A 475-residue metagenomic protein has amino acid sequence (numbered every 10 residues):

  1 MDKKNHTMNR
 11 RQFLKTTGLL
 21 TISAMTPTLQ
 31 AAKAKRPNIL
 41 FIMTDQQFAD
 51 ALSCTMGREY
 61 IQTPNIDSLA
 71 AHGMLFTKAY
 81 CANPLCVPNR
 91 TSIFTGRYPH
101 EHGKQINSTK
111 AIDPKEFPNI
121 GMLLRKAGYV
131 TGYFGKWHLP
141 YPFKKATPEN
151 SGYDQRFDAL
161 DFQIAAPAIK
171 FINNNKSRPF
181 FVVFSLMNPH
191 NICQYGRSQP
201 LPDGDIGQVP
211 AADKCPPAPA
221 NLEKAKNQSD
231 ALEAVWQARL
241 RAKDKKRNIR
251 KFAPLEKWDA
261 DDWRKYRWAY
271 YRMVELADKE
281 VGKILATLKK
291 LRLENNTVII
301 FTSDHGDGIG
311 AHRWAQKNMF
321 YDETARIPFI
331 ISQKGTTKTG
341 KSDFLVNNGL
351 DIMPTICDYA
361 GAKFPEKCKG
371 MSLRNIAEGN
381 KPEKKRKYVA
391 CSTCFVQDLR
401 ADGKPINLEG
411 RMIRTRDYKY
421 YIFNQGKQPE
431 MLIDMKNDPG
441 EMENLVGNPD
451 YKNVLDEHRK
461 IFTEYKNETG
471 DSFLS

Functional and structural regions predicted by a protein language model:
D2-T21: N-terminal secretory signal peptides and thylakoid transit peptides that target proteins across membranes
P27-F41: C-terminal segment of N-terminal export signals and the immediately downstream linker at the start of the mature
A34-P37, A49-A51, T55-Y60, N174-R178 (+6 more regions): Active-site-proximal cap/lid insertion segments
I39-D45, L124, F181-F184, F329-I330 (+3 more regions): A short aromatic-rich beta-strand->coil structural motif
S53-R90, G96-R97, E101, G128-T131 (+2 more regions): Short, structured active-site-proximal loop/turn typified by the sulfatase FGly-forming signature C/S-X-P-X-R
T55-E59, G73-F94, Y133-F143, S185-H190 (+2 more regions): Short, solvent-exposed turn/loop segments enriched in Gly/Ser/Thr/Pro and often Arg
N89-P210, K385, Q425: Catalytic-site neighborhoods of secreted/periplasmic enzymes that process anionic sulfate/phosphate groups
D161-P167, N175, P179, H305-A311 (+6 more regions): C-terminal cap/loop subdomain of S1 sulfatases and analogous C-terminal strand-loop tails that border
